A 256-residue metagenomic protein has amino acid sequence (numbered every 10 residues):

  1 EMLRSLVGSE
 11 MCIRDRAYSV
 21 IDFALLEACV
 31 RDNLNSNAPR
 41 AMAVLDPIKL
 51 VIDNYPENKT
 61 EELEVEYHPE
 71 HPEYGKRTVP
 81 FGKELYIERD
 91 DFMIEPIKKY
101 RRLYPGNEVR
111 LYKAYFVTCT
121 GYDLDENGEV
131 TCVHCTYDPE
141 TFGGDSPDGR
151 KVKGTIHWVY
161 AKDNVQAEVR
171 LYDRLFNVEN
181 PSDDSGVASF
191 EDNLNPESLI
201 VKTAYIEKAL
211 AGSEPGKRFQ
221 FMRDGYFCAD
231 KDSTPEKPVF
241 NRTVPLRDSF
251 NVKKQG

Functional and structural regions predicted by a protein language model:
E1-G8, I13: Single conserved hydrophobic/aromatic residue that forms the stacking wall/gate of nucleotide- or nucleobase-binding
R14-G256: Basic, alpha-helical terminal appendages of large translation-related enzymes
